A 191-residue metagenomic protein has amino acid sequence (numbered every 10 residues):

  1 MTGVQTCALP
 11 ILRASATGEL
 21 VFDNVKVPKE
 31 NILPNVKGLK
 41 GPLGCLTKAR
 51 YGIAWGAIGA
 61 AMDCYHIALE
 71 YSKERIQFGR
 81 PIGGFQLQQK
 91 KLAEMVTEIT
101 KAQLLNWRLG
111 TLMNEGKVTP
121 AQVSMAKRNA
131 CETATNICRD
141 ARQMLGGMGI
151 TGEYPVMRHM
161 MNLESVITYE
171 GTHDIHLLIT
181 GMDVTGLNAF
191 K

Functional and structural regions predicted by a protein language model:
M1-L9: Short, small-residue-biased leader/transition segments that mark boundaries at the very start of proteins
G3, A16, S124: Exposed loop/turn and edge beta-strand positions of beta-sandwich/beta-sheet ligand-binding modules
A8, K29-V36: Short, charged, solvent-exposed linker or helix-capping segments at domain edges/interfaces that act as flexible hinges
A8-K26: Flexible, small-/acidic-enriched active-site or ligand-binding loops
E19-N24, N35, L39-K191: Alpha-helical interface subdomain recognition
